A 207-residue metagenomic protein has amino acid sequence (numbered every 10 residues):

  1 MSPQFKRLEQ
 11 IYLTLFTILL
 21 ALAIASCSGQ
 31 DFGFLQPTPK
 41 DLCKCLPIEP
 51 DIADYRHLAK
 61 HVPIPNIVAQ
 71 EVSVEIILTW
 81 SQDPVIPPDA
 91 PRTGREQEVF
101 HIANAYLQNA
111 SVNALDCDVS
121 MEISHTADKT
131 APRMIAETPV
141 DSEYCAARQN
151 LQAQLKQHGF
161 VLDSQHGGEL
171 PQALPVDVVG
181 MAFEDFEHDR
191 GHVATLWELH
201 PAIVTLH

Functional and structural regions predicted by a protein language model:
M1-L8: N-terminal secretory signal peptides that target proteins for export/translocation
K6, T17, G33-L35: Compositionally biased, low-structure terminal segments
E9-L19: Sec-dependent N-terminal signal peptides
A25-S26: C-terminal motif of bacterial Sec signal peptides marking the signal peptidase cleavage site
G29-H207: OB-fold and OB-like single-stranded nucleic-acid-recognition modules and their adjacent interaction interfaces
